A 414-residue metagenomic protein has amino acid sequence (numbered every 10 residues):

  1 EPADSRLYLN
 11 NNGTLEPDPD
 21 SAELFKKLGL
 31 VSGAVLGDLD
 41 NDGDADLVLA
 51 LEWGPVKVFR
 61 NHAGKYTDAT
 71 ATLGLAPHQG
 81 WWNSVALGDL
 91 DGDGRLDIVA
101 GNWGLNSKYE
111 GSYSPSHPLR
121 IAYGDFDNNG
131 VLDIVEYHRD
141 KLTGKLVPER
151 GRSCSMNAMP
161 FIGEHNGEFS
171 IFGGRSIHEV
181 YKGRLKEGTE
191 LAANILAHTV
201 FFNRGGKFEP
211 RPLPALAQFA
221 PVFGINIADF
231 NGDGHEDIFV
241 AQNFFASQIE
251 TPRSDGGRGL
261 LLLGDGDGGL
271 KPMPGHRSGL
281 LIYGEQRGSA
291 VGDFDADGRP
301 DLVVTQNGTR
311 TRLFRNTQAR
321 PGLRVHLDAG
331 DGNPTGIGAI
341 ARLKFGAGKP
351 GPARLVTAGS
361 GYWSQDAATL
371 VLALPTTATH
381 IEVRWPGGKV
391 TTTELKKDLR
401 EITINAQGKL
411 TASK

Functional and structural regions predicted by a protein language model:
E1-Y8, N12-V35: Solenoidal tandem-repeat scaffolds enriched in leucines and small polar residues
D4-R6, P55, R258, R310: A conserved positional marker within WD40/Gbeta-like beta-propeller blades
Y8, L15-P17, L39, V58-F59 (+6 more regions): Conserved hydrophobic/aromatic "anchor" residues that stabilize well-ordered secondary structure elements
E16, L105, Y109-R120, N129-L132 (+6 more regions): Gly/Ser/Thr/Pro-enriched helix-cap/hinge segments flanking short amphipathic alpha-helices
K27-L28, H78, Q218, I282: Conserved loop/turn at the beginning of each blade in beta-propeller domains
V31-N41, W82-G92, G101, I121-G124 (+3 more regions): Beta-propeller blade termini
N41-A50, G92-G101, D133, G232-A241 (+1 more regions): Acidic/hydrophobic-patterned starts of short beta strands in beta-sheet-rich repeat architectures
A69-A122: Conserved, well-structured beta-alpha core segment at the onset of a catalytic domain
